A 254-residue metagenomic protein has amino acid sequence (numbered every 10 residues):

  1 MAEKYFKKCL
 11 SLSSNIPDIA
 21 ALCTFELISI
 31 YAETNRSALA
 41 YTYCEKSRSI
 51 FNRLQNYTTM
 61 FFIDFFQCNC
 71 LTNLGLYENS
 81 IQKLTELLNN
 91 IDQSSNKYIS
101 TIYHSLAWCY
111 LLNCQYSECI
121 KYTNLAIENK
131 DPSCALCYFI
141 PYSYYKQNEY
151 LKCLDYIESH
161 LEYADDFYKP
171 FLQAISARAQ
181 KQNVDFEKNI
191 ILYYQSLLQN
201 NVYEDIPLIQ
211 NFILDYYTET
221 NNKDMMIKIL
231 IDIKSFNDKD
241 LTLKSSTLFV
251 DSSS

Functional and structural regions predicted by a protein language model:
M1-T59, I63: Internal alpha-solenoid helical repeat scaffolds
K7-L12, E45-Q55, E86-D92, N124-E128 (+3 more regions): Amphipathic alpha-helical segments of tetratricopeptide repeats
N15-P17, Q55-N56, S94-S95, E128-D131 (+4 more regions): Short coil/turn linker motifs that delimit alpha-helical repeat modules in TPR/alpha-solenoid proteins
A20, R53, M60, I99 (+5 more regions): Residues that mark the junctions of alpha-helical repeat units in TPR/alpha-solenoid scaffolds
A21-N35, T59-N73, Y98-C114, A135-K146 (+3 more regions): Tandem amphipathic alpha-helical repeat scaffolds
N201-S254: Hydrophobic positions within repeat-based interaction scaffolds
